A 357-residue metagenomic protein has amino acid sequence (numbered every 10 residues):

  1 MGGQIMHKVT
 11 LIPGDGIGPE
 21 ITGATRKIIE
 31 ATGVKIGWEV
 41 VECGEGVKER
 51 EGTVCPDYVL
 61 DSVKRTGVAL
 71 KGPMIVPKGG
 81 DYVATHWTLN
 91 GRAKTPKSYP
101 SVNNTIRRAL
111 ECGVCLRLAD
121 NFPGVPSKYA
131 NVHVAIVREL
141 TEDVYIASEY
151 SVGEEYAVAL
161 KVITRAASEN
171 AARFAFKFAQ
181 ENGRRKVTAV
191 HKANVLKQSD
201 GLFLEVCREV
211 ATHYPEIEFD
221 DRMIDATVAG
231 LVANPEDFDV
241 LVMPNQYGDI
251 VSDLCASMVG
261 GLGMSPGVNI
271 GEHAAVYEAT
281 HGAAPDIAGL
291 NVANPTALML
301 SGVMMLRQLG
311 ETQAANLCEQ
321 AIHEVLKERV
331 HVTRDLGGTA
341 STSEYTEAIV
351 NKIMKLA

Functional and structural regions predicted by a protein language model:
M1-I5: Short, Lys/Arg-enriched N-terminal segments with co-localized hydrophobic residues within the first ~10-30 amino acids
V9-A31, G153-D225, D237: Glycine-rich phosphate/diphosphate-binding loop of Rossmann-like nucleotide-binding domains
D15-G18, G67, V137, A175 (+5 more regions): Buried hydrophobic positions in well-ordered alpha/beta secondary-structure cores of metabolic enzymes
T25, I29, C207, L298-L306 (+1 more regions): Buried hydrophobic packing segments
K35-L60, L231: N-terminal beta-loop-helix "entrance" segment that forms/cooperates in small-molecule cofactor or anionic ligand
E45-V47, D57, G230-T333: Glycine-rich phosphate/nucleotide-binding loop
E49-V158, Q246: N-terminal glycine-rich phosphate/adenylate-binding segment common to multiple enzyme folds
T141, A147-A189, A193-L196, T312 (+2 more regions): Glycine-rich phosphate/pyrophosphate-binding loop and the adjoining helix
